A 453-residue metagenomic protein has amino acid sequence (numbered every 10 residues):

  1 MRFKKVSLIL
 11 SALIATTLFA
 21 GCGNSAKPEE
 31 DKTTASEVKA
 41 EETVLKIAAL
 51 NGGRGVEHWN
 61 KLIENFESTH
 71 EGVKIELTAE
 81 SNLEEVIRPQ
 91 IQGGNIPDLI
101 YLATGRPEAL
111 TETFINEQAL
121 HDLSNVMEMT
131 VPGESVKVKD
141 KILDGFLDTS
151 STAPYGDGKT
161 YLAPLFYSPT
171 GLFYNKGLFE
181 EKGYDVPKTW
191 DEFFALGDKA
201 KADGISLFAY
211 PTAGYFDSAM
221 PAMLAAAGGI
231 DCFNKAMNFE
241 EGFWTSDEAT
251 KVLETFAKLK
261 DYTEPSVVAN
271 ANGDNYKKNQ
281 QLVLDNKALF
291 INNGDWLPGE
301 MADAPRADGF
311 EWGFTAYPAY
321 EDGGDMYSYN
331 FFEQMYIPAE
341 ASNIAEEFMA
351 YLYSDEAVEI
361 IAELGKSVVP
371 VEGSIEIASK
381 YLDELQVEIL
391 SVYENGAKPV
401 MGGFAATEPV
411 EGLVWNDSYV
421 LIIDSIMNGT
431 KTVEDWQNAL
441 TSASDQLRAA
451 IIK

Functional and structural regions predicted by a protein language model:
S7-S11, C22-E117, E134-K139, V186 (+6 more regions): Conserved N-terminal structural module of periplasmic/extracytoplasmic solute-binding proteins
I63, E112-T113, A219-A222, A226-G228 (+1 more regions): Extracytoplasmic/periplasmic substrate-binding proteins
E64, S68, K74, Q92-G93 (+5 more regions): Extracytoplasmic/periplasmic substrate-recognition and gating elements
Q90, H121-I142, G228-K251, D303-R306 (+1 more regions): Short, solvent-exposed loop/beta-turn-alpha elements that line the ligand-binding surface or hinge of extracytoplasmic
P107-P169, D185, F194: Hinge/lid segment of periplasmic solute-binding proteins
S151-L165, T170, F194-G242, N279 (+1 more regions): Extracytoplasmic/periplasmic solute-binding protein
G197-A200, N238-A271: Glycine-centered hinge/linker elements that transmit conformational signals in sensory and ligand-binding systems
Y329, S367-V369, G373-I375, V387-R448: C-terminal capping/gating helix-and-loop segments adjacent to ligand/active sites or protein-protein/ligand interfaces
